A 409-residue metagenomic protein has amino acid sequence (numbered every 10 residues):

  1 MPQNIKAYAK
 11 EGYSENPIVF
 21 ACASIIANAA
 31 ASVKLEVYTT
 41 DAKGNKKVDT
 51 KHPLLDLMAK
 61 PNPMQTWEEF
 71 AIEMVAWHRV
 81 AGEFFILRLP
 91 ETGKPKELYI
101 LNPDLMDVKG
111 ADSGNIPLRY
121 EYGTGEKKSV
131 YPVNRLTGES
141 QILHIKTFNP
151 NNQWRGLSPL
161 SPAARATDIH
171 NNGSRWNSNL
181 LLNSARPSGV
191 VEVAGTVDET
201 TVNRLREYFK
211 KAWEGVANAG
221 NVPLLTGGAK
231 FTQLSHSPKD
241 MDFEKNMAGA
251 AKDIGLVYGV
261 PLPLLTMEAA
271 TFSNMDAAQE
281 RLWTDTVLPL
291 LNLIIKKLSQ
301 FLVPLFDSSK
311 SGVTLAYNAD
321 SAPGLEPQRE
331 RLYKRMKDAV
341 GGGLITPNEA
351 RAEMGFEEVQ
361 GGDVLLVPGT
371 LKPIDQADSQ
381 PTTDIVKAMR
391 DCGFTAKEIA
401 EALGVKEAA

Functional and structural regions predicted by a protein language model:
M1-F243, A248-G249, D253, V260 (+5 more regions): Structured, contiguous alpha/beta core segments that scaffold functional sites
R79, S184, V202-R206, M247 (+6 more regions): Active-site-proximal structural scaffolding
T232, H236-P304: A beta-strand-loop signature enriched in Asp, Gly, Thr, and Trp that corresponds to the sialidase/neuraminidase Asp-box
P261-M267, D307-L315, P347-N348, E358-V364 (+1 more regions): Short, surface-exposed acidic
V287, A350, G355: Hydrophobic, well-ordered secondary-structure elements that form the walls of internal hydrophobic environments
F301-R329: Generic long, charged, amphipathic alpha-helical segments
G324-R351, K372-E398: Periodic self-assembly scaffolds
